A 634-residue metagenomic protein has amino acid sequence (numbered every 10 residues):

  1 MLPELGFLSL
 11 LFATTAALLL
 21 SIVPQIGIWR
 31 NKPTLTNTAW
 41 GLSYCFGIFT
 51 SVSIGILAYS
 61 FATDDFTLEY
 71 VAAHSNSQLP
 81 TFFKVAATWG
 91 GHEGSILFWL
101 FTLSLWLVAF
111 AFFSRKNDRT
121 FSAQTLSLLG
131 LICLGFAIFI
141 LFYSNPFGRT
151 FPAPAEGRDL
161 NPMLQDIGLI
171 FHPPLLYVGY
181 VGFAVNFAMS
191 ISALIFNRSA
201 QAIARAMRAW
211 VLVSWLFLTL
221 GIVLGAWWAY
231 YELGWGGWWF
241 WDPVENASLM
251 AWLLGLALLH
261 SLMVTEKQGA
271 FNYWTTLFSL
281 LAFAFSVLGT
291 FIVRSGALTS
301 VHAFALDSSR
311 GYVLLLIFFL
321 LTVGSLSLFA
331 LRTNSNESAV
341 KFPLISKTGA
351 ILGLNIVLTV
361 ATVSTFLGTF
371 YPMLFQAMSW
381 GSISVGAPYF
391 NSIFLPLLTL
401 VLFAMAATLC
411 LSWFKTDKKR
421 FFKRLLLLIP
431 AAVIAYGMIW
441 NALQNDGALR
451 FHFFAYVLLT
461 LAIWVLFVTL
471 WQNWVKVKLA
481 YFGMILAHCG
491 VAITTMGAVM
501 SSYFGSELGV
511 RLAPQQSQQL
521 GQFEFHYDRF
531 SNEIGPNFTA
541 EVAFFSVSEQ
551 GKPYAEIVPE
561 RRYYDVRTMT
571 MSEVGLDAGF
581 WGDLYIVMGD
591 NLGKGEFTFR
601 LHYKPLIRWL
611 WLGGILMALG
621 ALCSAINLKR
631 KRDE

Functional and structural regions predicted by a protein language model:
M1-P33, T50-V52, F66, P243-A251 (+5 more regions): Contiguous transmembrane helix-bundle modules in multi-pass membrane proteins
M1-S9, K32-T36, Y59-E93, N145-P173 (+9 more regions): Membrane-interface interhelical loops and short amphipathic "cap" helices that link adjacent transmembrane segments
L2-V85, E93-V108, R115-S122, G135-P146: Extended, highly charged clamp/arch subdomains and adjacent linkers that form or line substrate-binding channels
L11-I22, S95-T150, P154-A226, G234: A conserved hydrophobic secondary-structure block that centers on an alpha-helix together with its immediately flanking
W29-T50, A109-C133, I195-L216, W241 (+5 more regions): Membrane-interfacial loop-to-helix junctions in multi-pass inner-membrane proteins
T50-A72, S77, A86-A111, L141-G148 (+5 more regions): Transmembrane-helix bundle segments that line or gate the permeation/cavity pathway in multi-pass membrane proteins
G509-R600: Soluble non-transmembrane domains of integral membrane proteins
